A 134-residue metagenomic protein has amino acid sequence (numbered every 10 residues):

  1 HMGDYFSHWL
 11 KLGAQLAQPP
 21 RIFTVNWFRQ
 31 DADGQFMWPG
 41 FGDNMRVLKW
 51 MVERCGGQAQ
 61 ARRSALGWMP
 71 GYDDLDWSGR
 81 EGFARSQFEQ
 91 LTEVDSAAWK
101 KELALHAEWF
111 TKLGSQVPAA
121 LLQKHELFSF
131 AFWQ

Functional and structural regions predicted by a protein language model:
H1-Q134: Conserved NTP phosphate-binding and transfer environment spanning the P-loop NTPase/kinase superfamily
